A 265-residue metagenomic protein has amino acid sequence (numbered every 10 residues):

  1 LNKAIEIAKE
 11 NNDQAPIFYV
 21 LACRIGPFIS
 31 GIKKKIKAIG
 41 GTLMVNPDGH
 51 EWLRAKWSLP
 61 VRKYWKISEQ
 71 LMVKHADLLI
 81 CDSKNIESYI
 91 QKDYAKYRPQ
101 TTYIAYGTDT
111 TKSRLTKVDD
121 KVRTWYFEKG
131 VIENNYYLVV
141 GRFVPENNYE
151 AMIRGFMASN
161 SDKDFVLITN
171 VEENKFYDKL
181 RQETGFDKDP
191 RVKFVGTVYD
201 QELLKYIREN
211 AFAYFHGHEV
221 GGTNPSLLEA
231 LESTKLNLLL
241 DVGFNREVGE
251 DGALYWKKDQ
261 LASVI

Functional and structural regions predicted by a protein language model:
L1-I5, A15-P47, G222: An aromatic- and histidine-rich active-site surface loop
V61-L79: Membrane-proximal helix-turn-helix segments that form the acceptor-binding/catalytic region of lipid-linked
K74-T101, A105-L115, V122: A short, active-site helix/loop in glycosyltransferases that binds the activated sugar's phosphate group
T108, V140, D164-R181, K193-Y199: Glycosyltransferase donor-sugar binding loop
Y126-N147, I153-N160, F165-V166: Conserved donor-binding/catalytic core segment of Leloir-type glycosyltransferases
K205, P225-E232, G243-E247: Short alpha-helical segment that forms part of, or immediately flanks, the ligand-binding pocket in carbohydrate-active
Y206-G222, K235-L236: Acidic donor-binding loop of glycosyltransferase active sites
R246-I265: Change "using UDP/GDP/dTDP sugars" to "using nucleotide sugars
